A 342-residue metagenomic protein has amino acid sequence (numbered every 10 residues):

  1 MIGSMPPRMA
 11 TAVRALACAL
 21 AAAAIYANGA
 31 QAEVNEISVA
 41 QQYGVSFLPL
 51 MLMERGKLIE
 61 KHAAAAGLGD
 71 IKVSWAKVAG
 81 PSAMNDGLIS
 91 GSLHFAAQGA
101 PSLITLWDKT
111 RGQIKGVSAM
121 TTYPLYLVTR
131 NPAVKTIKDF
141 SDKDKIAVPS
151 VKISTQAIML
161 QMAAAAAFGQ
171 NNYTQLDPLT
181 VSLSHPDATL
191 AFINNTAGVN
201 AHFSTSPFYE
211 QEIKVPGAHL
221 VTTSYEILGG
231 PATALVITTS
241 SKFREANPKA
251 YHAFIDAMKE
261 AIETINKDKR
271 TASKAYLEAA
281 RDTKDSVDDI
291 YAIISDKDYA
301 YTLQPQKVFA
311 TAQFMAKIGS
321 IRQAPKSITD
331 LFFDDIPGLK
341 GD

Functional and structural regions predicted by a protein language model:
I2-A17: Bacterial N-terminal signal peptides that target proteins for export
L20-Y26: Hydrophobic core
Y26-A32: Sec/Tat signal peptide C-region and signal peptidase I cleavage site
E33-Y173, D177-S182, N200-S206, G230-P231: Short, glycine-/small- and polar/acidic-enriched structural segments that line small-molecule recognition paths
L48, T121-L127, A218-H219, T233-I237 (+2 more regions): Small-molecule pocket liners
G169, Q175-D177, P186-E278: Pocket-lining segment of extracytoplasmic ligand-binding domains
R244-R322: Secondary-structure end/capping motifs
M315-D342: Conserved C-terminal helix/tail region of periplasmic/extracytoplasmic solute-binding proteins
